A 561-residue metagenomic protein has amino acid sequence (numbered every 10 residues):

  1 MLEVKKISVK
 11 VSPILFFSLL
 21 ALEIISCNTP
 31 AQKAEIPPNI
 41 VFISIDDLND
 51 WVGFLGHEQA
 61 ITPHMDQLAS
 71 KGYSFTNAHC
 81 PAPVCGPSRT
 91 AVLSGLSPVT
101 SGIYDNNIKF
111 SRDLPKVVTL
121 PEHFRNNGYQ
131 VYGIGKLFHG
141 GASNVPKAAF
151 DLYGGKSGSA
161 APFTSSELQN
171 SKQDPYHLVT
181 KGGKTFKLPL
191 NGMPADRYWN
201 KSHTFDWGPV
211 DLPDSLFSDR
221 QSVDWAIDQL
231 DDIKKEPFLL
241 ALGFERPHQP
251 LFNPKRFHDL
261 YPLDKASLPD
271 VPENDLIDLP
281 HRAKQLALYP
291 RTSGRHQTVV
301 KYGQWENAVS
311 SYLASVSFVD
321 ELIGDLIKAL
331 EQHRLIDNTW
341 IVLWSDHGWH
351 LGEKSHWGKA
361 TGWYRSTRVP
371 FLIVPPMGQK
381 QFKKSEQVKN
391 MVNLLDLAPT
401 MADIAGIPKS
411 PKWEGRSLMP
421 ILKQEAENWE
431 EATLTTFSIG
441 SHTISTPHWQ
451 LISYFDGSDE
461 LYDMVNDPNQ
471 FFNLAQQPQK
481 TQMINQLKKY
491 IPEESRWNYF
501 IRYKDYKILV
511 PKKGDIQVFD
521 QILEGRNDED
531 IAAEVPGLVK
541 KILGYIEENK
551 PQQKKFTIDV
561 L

Functional and structural regions predicted by a protein language model:
L2, K10, C27-Y454, S458-D459 (+3 more regions): Formylglycine-dependent sulfatase
S12-E23: Bacterial N-terminal signal peptides
V316, D520-Q521: Terminal low-complexity segments of carbohydrate-biosynthetic enzymes
I452-Y454, L509-K513: Short beta-strand micro-motifs enriched in acidic
L461-Y462, V518-F519: Short hydrophobic beta-strand that contains or immediately precedes a catalytic carboxylate
E548-F556: Long, charge-rich, low-complexity alpha-helical segments
